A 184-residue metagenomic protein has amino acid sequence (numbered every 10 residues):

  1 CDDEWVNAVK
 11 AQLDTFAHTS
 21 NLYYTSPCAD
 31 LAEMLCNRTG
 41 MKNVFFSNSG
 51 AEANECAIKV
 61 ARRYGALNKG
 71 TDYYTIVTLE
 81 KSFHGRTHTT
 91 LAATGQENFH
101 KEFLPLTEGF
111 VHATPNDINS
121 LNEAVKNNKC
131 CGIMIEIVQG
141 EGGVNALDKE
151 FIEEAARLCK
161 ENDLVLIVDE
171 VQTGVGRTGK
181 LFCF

Functional and structural regions predicted by a protein language model:
C1-F184: Conserved N-terminal phosphate-binding loop of PLP-dependent enzymes in the Aspartate aminotransferase
